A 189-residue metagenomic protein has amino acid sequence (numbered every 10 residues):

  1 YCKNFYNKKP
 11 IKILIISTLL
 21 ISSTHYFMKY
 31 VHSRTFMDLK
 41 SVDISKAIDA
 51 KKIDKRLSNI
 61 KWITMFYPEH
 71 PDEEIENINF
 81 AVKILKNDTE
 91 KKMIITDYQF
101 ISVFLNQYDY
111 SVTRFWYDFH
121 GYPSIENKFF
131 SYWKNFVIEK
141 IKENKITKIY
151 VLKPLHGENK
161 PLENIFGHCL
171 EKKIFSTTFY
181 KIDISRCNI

Functional and structural regions predicted by a protein language model:
C2-K40: Signature aromatic-anchored transmembrane alpha helix within multi-pass, membrane-resident enzymes that catalyze glycan
N4, K86-N87, E143: Secondary-structure boundary motif
S17-T18, T113-W116, F175: Residues at the C-termini of beta-strands that transition into short coil/loop
S33-F36, K46-F119, K148-G157: Short periplasmic/luminal acceptor-recognition loop of GT-C membrane glycosyltransferases, typified by
T96, F100-F104, F119-F179: Periplasmic/luminal catalytic loop of GT-C fold multi-pass membrane glycosyltransferases that transfer sugars from
T178-N188: Core SAM-dependent methyltransferase catalytic element
